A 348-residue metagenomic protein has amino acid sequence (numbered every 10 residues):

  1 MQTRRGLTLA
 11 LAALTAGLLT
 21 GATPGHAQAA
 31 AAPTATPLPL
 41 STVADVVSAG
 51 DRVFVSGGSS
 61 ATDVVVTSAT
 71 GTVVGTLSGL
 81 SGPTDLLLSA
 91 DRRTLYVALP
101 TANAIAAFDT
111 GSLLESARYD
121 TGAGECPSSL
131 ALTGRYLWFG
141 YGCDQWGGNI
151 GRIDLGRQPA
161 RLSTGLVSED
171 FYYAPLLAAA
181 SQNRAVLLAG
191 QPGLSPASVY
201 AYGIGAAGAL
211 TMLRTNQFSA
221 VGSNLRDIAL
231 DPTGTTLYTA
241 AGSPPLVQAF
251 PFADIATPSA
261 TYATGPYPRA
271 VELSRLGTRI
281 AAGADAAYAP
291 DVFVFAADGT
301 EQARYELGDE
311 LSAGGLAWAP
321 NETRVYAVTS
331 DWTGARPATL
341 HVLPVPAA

Functional and structural regions predicted by a protein language model:
M1-A29: Secretory targeting and sorting signals
G17, A22, Q28-A348: Predominantly soluble domains enriched in secretory-pathway, periplasmic, or organellar proteins
